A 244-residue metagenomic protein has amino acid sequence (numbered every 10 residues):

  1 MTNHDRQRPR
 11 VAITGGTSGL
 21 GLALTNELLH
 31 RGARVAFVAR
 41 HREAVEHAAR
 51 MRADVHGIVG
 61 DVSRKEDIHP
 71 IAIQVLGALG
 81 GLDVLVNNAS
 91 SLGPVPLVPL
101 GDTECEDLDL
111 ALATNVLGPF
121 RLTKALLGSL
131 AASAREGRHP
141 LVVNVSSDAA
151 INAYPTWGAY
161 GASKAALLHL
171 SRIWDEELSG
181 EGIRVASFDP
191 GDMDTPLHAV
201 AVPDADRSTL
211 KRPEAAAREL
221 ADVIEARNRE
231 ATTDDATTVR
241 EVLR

Functional and structural regions predicted by a protein language model:
T17-S18: Conserved glycine-rich cofactor-binding loop
R31-H47: Conserved glycine-rich Rossmann-like NAD(P)H-binding loop of the short-chain dehydrogenase/reductase
N88-P96: Conserved NAD(P)H cofactor-binding loop of Rossmann-fold oxidoreductase domains
P96-L100, E104-D109: Substrate-binding pocket helix/loop in short-chain dehydrogenase/reductase
T123, S163: Active-site helix of classical SDR
S147: Residue(s) in the substrate-gating loop at a strand-loop-helix junction that position the organic substrate next
G180-I183, S187-F188, T195, P203-R244: C-terminal helical subdomain
